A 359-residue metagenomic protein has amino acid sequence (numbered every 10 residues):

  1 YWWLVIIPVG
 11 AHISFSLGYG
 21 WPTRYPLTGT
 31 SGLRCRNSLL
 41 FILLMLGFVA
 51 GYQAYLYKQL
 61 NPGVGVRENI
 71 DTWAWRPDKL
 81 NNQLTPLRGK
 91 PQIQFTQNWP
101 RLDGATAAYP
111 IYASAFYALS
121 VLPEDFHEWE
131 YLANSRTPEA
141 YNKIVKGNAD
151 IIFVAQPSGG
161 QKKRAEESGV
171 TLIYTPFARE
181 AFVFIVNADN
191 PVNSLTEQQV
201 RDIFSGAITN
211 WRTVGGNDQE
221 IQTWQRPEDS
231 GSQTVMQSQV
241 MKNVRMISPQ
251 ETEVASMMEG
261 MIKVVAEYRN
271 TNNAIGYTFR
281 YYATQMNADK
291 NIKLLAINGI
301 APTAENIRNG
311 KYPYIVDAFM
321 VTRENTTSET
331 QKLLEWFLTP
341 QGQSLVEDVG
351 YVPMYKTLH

Functional and structural regions predicted by a protein language model:
Y1-E166, V170-E180, V186-H359: Exported/periplasmic ABC-transporter solute-binding proteins
